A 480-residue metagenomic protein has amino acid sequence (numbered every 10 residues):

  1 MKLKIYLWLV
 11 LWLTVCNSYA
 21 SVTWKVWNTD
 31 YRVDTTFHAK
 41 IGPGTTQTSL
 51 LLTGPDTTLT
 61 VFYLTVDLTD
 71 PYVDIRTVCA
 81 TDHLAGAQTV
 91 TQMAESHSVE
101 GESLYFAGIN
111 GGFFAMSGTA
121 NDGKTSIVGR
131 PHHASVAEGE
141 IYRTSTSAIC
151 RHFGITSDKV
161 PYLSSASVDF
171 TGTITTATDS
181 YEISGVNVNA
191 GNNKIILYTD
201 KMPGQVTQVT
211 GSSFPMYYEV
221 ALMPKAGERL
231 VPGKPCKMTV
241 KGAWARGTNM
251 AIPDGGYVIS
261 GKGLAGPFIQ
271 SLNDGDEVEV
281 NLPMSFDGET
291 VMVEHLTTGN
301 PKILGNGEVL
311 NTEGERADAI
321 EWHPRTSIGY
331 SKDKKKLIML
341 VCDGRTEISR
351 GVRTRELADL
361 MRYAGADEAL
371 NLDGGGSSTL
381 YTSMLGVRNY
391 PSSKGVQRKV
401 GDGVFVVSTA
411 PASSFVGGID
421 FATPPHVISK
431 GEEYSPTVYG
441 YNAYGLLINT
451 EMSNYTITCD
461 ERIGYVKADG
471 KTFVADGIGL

Functional and structural regions predicted by a protein language model:
M1-T23: Bacterial Sec-dependent N-terminal signal peptides
S21-Y257: Zymogen propeptides
G118-S147, R151, I155, E294-A366 (+2 more regions): Conserved, well-ordered active-site substructure
L272-E279: Loop/turn positions that initiate beta-strands
H426-E432: Short, solvent-exposed loop/linker segments at the N-terminal edge of repeated beta-sheet extracellular domains
E432-L446: Beta-strand-rich structural segments
I448-R462: Change to "...patches in solvent-exposed regions of secreted, membrane-anchored, or virion-exposed structural
T458-V474: Low-complexity "stalk/linker" and mucin-like segments enriched in Ser/Thr/Pro/Ala/Gly
